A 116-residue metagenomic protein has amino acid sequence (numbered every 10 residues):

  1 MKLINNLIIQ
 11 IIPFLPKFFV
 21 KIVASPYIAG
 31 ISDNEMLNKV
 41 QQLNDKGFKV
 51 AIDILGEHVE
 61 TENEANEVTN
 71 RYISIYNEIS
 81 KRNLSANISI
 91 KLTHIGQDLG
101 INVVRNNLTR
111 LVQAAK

Functional and structural regions predicted by a protein language model:
M1-K116: Alpha/beta catalytic barrel-like cores
